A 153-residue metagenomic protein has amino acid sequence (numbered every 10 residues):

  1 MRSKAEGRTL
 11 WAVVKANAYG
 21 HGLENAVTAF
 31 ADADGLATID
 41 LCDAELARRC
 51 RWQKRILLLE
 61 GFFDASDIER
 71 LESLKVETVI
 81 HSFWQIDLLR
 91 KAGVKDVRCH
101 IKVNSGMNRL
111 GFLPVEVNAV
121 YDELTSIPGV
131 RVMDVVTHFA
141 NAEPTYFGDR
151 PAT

Functional and structural regions predicted by a protein language model:
M1-K4: N-terminal basic/disordered segments at the start of proteins
E6-T153: Active-site-proximal beta-alpha core segment in soluble small-molecule metabolic enzymes
